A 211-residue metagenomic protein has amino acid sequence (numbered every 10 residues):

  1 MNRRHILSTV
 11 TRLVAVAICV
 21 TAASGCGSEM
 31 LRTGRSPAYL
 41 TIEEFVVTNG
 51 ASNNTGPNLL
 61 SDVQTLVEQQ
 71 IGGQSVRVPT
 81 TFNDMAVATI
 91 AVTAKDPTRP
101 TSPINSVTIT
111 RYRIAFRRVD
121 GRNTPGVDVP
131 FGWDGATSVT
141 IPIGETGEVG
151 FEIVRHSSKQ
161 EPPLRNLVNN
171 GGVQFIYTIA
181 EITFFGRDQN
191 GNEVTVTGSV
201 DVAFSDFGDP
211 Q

Functional and structural regions predicted by a protein language model:
N2-V14: Bacterial N-terminal signal peptides that target proteins for export
T21-G25: C-terminal motif of bacterial Sec signal peptides marking the signal peptidase cleavage site
G27-Q211: Non-catalytic macromolecular-recognition regions in eukaryotic signaling proteins
